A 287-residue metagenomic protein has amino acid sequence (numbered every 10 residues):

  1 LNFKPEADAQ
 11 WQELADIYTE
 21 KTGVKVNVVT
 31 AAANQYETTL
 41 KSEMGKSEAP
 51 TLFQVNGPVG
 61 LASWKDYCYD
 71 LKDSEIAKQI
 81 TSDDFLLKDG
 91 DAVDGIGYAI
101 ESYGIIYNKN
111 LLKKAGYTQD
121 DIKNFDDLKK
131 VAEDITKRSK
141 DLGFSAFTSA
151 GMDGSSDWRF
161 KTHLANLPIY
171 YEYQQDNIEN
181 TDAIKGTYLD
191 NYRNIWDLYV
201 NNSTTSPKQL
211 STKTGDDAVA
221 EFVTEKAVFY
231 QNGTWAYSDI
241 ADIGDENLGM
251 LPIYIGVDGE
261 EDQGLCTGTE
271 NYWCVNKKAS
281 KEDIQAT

Functional and structural regions predicted by a protein language model:
F3-G60, K78-T81: Early extracytoplasmic/lumenal segment of secretory-pathway proteins
D16, K21, K25, K46 (+3 more regions): Extracytoplasmic/periplasmic substrate-recognition and gating elements
V24, M44-V55, L142, T224-N232 (+1 more regions): Alpha-to-beta junction loops
T30-T39, F125-D127, Q209-V223: Short helix-initiation/N-cap motifs at beta->coil->alpha
N56-N110, R159, A165, G249-L251: Hinge/lid segment of periplasmic solute-binding proteins
D70-D84, F147, G151-G154, P168-N194 (+2 more regions): Short, solvent-exposed loop/beta-turn-alpha elements that line the ligand-binding surface or hinge of extracytoplasmic
D94-Y98, Y103, K129-T181, A227: Extracytoplasmic/periplasmic solute-binding protein
A132-E133, I178-T212: Glycine-centered hinge/linker elements that transmit conformational signals in sensory and ligand-binding systems
